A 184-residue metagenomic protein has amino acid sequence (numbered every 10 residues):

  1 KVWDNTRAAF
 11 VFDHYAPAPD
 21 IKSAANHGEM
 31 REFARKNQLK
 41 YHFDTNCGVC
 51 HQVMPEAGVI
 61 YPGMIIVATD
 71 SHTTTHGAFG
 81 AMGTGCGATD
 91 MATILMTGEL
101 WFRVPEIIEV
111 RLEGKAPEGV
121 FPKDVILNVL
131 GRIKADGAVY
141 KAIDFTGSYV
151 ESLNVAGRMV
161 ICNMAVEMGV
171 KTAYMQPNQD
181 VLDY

Functional and structural regions predicted by a protein language model:
K1-D90, M96: Long, structured ligand/cofactor-binding scaffold of large enzymes
T69-D183: Mobile "lid/hinge" segments at catalytic clefts and subdomain interfaces of large enzymes
